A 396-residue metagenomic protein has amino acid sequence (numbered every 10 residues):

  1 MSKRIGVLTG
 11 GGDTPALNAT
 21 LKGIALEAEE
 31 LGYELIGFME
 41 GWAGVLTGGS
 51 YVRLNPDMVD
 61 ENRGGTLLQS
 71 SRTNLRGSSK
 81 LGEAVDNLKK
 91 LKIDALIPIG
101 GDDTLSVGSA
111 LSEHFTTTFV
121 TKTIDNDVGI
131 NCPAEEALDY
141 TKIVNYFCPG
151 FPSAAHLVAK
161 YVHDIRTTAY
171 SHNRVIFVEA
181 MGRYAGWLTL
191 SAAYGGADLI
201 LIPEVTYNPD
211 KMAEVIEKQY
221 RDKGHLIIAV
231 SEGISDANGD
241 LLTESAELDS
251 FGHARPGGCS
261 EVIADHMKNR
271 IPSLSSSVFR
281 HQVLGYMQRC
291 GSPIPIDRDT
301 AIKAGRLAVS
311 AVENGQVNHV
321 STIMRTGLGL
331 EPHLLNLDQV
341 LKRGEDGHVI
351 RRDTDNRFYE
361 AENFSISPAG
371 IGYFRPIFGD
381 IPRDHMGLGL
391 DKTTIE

Functional and structural regions predicted by a protein language model:
M1-L46: N-terminal phosphate-binding or glycine-rich loops at protein starts, especially the Walker A/P-loop of NTPases
R4-G12, L17, L88-D103, F177-V178: A short, small-residue-rich loop immediately preceding and capping a beta-strand
G10-D13, F38-G44, R72-T73, G101-D102 (+7 more regions): Short, ordered loop/turn segments at secondary-structure junctions
T14-I24, L46, S78-L81, I99-S109 (+6 more regions): Short glycine/serine/threonine-rich phosphate/pyrophosphate-binding segments that cradle anionic phosphate groups
L35, A95-G100, G108-A110, T116-T118 (+2 more regions): Accessory alpha-helical/coil subdomains and C-terminal extensions that flank or cap enzyme catalytic cores
V45-P98, D103, E136-K142, F147-H163: Glycine-rich oxoanion-binding loops at beta->alpha junctions
S245-E396: C-terminal non-catalytic interaction/assembly regions of soluble proteins
